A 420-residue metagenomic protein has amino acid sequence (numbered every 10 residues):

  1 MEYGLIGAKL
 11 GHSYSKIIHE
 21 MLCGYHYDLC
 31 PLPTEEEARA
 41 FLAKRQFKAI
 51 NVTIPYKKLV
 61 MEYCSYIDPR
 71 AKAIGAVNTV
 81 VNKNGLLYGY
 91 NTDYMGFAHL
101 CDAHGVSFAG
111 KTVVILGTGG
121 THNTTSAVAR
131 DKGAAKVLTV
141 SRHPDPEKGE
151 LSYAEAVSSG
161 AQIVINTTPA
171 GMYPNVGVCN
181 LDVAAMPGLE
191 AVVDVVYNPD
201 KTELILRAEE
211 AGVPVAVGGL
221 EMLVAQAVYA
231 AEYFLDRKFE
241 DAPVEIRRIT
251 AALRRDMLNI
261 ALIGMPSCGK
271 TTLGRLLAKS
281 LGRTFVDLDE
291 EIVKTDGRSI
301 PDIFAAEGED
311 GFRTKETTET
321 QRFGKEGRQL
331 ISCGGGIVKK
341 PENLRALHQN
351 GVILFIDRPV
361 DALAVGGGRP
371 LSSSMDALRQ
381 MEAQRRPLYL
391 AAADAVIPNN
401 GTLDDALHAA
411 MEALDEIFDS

Functional and structural regions predicted by a protein language model:
E2-H104, P199-K201, I205-R207, A211-V217 (+1 more regions): Phosphate/diphosphate ligand-binding glycine-rich loop within oxidoreductases
G7, G89-Y94, C101-D102, V106 (+3 more regions): Glycine-rich adenosine-cofactor-binding loop
P31, V195-L258, N399: Adenosine-phosphate binding glycine-rich loop
D131-G149, D289-E291, T295-D296: NAD(P)-binding Rossmann-fold cofactor-contacting core
K148-A216, I337-N343: Rossmann-like adenosine-cofactor binding region
V244-R255, I260, L276, S280 (+3 more regions): NTP-dependent small-molecule kinase module
E290-H348: ATP-dependent small-molecule kinase phosphotransfer cores that center on conserved nucleotide phosphate-binding segments
Q349-L388, A395: A glycine- and Lys/Arg-enriched "phosphate-lid" helix/loop adjacent to the NTP-binding pocket of small-molecule kinases
